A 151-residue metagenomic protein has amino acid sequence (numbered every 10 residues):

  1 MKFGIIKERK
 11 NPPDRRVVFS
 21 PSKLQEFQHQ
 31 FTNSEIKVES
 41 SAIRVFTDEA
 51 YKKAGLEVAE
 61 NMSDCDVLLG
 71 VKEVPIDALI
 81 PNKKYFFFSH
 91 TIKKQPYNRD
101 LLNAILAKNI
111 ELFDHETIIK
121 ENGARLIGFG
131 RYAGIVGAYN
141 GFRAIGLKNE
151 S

Functional and structural regions predicted by a protein language model:
K2, I76-S151: Glycine/serine-rich phosphate-binding loop and adjoining beta1-alpha1 elements at the start of nucleotide-handling
K2-A104: An N-terminal-biased, well-structured beta-alpha scaffold segment characteristic of Rossmann-like dinucleotide-binding
